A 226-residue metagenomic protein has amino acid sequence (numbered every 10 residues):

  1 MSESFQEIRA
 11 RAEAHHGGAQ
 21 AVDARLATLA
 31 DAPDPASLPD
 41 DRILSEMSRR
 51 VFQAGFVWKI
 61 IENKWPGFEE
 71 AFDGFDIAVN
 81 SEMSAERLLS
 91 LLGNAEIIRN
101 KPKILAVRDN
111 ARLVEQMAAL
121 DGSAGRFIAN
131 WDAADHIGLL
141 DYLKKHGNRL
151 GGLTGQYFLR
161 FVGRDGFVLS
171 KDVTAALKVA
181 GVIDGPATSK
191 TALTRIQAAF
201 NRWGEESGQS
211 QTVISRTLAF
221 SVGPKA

Functional and structural regions predicted by a protein language model:
M1-N100, I104, T217-A226: N-terminal polyanion-binding entry modules of DNA glycosylases/AP lyases and select other DNA-binding proteins
M1-T28, I128-A226: C-terminal accessory module of base-excision DNA glycosylases/AP lyases that mediates lesion recognition and DNA
R50-A54, F75, N94-A95, V114 (+4 more regions): Alpha-helix C-capping/helix-to-loop hinge sites
N63, L105, L120-R126, Q211-A219: Short coil/turn segments at secondary-structure boundaries
D73-R149: Alpha-helical ds-nucleic-acid-binding substructure associated with the helix-hairpin-helix region of base-excision DNA
